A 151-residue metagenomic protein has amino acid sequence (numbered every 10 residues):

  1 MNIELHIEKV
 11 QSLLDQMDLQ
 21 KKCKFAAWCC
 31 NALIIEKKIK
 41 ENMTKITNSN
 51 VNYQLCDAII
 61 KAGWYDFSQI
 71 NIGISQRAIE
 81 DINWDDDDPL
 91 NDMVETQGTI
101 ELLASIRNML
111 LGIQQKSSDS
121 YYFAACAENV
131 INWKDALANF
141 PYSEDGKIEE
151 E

Functional and structural regions predicted by a protein language model:
I3-E4, L13-E149: Structured binding/interaction patches within domain cores
K9-V10: N-terminal leader/propeptide segments of preproteins
